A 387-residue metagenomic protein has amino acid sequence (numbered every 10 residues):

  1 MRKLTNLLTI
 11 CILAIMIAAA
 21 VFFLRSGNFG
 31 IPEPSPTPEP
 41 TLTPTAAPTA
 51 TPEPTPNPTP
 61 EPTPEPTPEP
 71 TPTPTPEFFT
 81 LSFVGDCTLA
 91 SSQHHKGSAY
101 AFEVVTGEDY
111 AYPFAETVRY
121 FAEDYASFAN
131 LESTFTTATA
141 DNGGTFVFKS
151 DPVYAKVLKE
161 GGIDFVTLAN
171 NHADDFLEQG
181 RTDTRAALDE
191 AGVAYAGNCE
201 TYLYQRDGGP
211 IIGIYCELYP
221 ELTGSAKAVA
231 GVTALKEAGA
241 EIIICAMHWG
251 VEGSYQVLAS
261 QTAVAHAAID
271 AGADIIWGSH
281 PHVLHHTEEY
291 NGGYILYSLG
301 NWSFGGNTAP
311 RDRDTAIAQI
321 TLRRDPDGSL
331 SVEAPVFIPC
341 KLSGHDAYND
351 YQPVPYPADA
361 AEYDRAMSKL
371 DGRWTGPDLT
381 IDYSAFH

Functional and structural regions predicted by a protein language model:
M1-L8: Gram-positive Sec-dependent secretion signals
L8-I12, A18-I31, T41, T45 (+2 more regions): Acidic, metal/ion-coordinating pockets
